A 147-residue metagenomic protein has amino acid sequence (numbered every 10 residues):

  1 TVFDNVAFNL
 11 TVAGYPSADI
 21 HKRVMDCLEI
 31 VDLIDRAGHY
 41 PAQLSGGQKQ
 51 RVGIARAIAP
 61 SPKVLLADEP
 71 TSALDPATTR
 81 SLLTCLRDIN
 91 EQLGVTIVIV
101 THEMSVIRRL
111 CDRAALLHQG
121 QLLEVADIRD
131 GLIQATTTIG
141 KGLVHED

Functional and structural regions predicted by a protein language model:
T11, A18-D35: Conserved ABC ATPase "signature" region
H39-A42, P60: Conserved signature/switch motifs of ABC ATPase nucleotide-binding domains
L65-D68: Catalytic Walker B motif of ABC-type/P-loop ATPase nucleotide-binding domains
P76-T78: Helix N-cap at the start of a conserved alpha-helix in ABC-type nucleotide-binding domains
T101-H102: H-loop/switch region of ABC-family ATPase nucleotide-binding domains
I107-R109: A short, surface-exposed alpha-helical micro-motif characterized by mixed small hydrophobic and charged/polar residues
